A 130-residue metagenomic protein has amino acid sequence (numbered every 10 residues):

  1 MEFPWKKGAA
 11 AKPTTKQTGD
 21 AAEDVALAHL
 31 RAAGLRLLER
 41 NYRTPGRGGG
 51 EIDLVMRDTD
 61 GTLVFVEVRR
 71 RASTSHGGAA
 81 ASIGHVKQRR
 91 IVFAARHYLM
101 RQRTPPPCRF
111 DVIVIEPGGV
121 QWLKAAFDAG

Functional and structural regions predicted by a protein language model:
M1-Y42: Acidic-basic catalytic patches of nuclease active cores, encompassing PD-(D/E)XK and other metal-cofactor nuclease
E2, R70-G118: Catalytic cores of nucleic-acid endonucleases
T15, G19, E23, G48 (+1 more regions): Short, conserved glycine- and acidic-residue-centered signature motifs in active-site or ligand-binding loops
L38, G50-I52, C108: Short beta-strand or tight-loop elements that sit immediately N-terminal to catalytic metal-binding acidic residues
R40-G46, D111: Short, solvent-exposed loop/turn elements at beta->coil junctions and helix N-caps that rim active or binding pockets
G49, L63-F65, P107, V120: Structural motif
I52-M56, D60-S75, I91: Conserved catalytic cores of phosphodiester-cleaving nucleases, focusing on short active-site segments
G119-G130: Short, low-complexity, polybasic intrinsically disordered segments
